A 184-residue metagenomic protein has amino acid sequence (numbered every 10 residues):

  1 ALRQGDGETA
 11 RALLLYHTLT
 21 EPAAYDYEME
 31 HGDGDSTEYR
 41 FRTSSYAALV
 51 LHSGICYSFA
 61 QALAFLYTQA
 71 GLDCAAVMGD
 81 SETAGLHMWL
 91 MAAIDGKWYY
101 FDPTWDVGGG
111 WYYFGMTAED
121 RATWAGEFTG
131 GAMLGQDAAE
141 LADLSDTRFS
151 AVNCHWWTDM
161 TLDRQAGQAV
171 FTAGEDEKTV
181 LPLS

Functional and structural regions predicted by a protein language model:
A1-A48: Secondary-structure boundary elements
G5-G7, S44, I55, D159 (+1 more regions): Intrinsic-disorder/low-complexity, polar/charged segments
E28-T43, V50-L51, A70, S81-A84 (+2 more regions): Intrinsically disordered, low-complexity coil segments
S45-F59: A short, highly charged nucleic-acid-interacting micro-segment common to nuclease and nuclease-linked defense proteins
L49, L90, D146-T147: Alpha-helical interaction segments
S58-W124: Hydrophobic/aromatic-rich core segments of domains that either
K97-S184: His-Asp-centered catalytic microenvironments across diverse enzyme cores, prominently the transglutaminase-like
